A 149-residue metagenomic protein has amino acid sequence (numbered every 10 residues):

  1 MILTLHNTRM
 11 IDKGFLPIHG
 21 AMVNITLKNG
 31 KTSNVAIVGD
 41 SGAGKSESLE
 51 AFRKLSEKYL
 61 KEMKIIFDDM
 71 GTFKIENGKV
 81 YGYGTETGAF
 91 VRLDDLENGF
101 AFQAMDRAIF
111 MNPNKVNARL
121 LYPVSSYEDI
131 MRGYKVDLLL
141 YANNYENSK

Functional and structural regions predicted by a protein language model:
M1-P17: Charged, amphipathic alpha-helical linker segments immediately N-terminal to NTP-binding catalytic cores
L5, A51-F52: Hydrophobic residues on the short alpha-helix immediately C-terminal to a glycine-rich phosphate/catalytic loop
K13, Y59-L60: Secondary-structure transition/capping residues
H19-A21, I25-V38, E50-A51, K61-M63 (+1 more regions): Glycine-rich, often acidic-flanked micro-motifs that create phosphate/phosphodiester-binding or positioning elements
S41: The conserved Walker
G44-K45: Conserved glycine(s) of the Walker
L55-S56: Active-site catalytic pocket residues across diverse enzymes, especially alpha/beta-hydrolases
